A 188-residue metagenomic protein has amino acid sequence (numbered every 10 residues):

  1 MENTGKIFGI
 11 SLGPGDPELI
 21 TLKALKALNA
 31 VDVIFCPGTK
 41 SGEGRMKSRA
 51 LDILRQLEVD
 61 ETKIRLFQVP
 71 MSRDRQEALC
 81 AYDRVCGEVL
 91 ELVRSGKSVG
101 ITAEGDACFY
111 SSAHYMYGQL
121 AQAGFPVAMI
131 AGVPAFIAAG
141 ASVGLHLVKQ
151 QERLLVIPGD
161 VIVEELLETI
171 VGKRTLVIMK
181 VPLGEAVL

Functional and structural regions predicted by a protein language model:
M1-P17, L22-L25, N29-P126: Class I S-adenosyl-L-methionine
I7, T169-L188: A contiguous loop/helix-start segment that scaffolds small-molecule binding in enzyme catalytic cores
P37, D160, M179-L183: Structural motif
S41-G44, P134-I137, E185: Short gly/pro/ser/thr-enriched loop/turn and capping motifs at secondary-structure boundaries
S72, L154-I157, G184: Residue-level signal for alpha-helical context at structural boundaries
A103, I157, I178-K180: Thr-Gly-centered strand-to-loop micro-motif
G105-G172: Class I SAM-dependent methyltransferase SAM-binding "motif I" and its flanking Rossmann-like core
